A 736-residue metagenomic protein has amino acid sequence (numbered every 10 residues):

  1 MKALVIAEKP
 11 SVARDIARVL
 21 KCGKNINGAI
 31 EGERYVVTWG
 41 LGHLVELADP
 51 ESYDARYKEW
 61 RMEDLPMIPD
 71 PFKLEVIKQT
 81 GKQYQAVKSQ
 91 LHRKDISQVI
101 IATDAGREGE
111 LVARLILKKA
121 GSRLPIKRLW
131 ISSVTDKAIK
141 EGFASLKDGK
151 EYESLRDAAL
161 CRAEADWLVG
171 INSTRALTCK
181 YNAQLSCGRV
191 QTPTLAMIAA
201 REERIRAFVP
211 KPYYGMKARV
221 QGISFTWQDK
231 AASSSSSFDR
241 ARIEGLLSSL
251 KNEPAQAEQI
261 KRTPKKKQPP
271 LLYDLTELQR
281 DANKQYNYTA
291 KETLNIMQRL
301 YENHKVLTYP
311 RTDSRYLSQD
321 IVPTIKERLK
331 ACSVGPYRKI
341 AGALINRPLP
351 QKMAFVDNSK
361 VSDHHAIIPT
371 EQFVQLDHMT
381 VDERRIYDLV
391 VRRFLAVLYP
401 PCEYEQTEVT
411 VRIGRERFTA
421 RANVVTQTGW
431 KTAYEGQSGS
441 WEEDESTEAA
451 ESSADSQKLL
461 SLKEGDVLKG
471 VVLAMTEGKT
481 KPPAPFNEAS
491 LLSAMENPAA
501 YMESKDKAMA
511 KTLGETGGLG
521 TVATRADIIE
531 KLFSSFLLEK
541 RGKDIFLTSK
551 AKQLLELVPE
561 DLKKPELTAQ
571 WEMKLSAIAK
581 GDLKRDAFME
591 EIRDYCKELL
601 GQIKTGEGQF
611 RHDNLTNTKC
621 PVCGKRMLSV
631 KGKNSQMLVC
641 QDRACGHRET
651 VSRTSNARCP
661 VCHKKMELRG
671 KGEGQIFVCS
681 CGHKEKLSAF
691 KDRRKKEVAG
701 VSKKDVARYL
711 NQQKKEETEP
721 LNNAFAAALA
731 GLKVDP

Functional and structural regions predicted by a protein language model:
M1-A163, A231, P482: Intrinsically disordered, low-complexity regulatory segments
M1-K2, A102-A105, N182-S186, R262-L271 (+3 more regions): Conserved short loop/turn motifs at secondary-structure junctions
K2-L4, T80, L91, T174 (+4 more regions): Basic, low-complexity terminal or inter-domain segments flanking catalytic cores
N27-A55, T192-F238, V397-A454: Structured, non-catalytic alpha/beta "coupling" segments that mediate domain-domain communication and provide generic
R114, A138-V220, R262-T263: C-terminal or mid-to-C-terminal helical accessory/interaction module adjacent to the motor/catalytic core
S237-Y273, Q279: Metal- or metallocofactor-binding catalytic centers and their adjacent structured scaffolds across diverse enzyme
H304-K305, F536: Glycine-centered, phosphate/nucleic-acid-interacting loop/turn motifs that mediate DNA/RNA or nucleotide
